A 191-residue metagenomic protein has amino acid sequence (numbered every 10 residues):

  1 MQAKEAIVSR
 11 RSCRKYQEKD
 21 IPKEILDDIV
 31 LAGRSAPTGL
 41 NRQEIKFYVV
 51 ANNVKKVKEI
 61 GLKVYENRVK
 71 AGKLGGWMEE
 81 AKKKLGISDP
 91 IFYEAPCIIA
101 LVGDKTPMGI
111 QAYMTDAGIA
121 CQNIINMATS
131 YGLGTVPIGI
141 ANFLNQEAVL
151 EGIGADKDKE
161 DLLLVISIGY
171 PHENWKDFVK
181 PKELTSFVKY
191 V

Functional and structural regions predicted by a protein language model:
M1-E94, Y190-V191: N-terminal amphipathic, basic helical "cap/leader" segment at the start of enzyme domains
A3-C13, D161-V191: C-terminal helix-cap and adjacent tail motif
Y16, M108-Q111, W175: A generic structural signal for short coil/turn motifs at secondary-structure boundaries
G33, I99, D104-E151: Small-aliphatic-rich amphipathic alpha-helix that forms the alpha element of a beta-alpha
A51, L101-G103, I168: Short beta-strand-to-loop capping motifs
P96-I98, T135, D161-L163: Structural motif
L150-D161: Short, electropositive alpha-helical surface patch
